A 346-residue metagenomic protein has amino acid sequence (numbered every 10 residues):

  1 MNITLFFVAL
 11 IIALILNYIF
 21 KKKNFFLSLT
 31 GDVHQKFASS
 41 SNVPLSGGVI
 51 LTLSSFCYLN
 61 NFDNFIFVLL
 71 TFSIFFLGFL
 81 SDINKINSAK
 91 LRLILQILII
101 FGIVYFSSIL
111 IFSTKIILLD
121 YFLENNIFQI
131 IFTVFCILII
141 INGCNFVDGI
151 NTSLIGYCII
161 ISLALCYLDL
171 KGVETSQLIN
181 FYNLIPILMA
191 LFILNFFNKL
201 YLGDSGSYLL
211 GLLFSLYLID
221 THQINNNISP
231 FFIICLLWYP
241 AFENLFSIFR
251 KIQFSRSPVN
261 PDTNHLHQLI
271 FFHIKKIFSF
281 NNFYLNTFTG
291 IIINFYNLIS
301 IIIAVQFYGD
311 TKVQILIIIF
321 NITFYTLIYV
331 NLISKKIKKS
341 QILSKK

Functional and structural regions predicted by a protein language model:
M1-A241: "…together with the soluble PPM/PP2C metallo-phosphatase catalytic core" -> "…together with the soluble PPM/PP2C
Y18-P44, K85, F246-F283: Cytosolic, membrane-interface loops and tails of multi-pass inner-membrane proteins
S54-L59, N286-Y308: Alpha-helical transmembrane segments and their membrane-interface junctions in multi-pass membrane proteins
F76-L80, K85, R92, G309-K346: Alpha-helical transmembrane segments and their immediate juxtamembrane interface regions
S88-R92, N125, G203, N281-I292 (+1 more regions): Membrane-interface starts of transmembrane alpha-helices
N195-F196, T221, F246, A304-D310: Transmembrane helix-loop junctions in multi-pass membrane proteins
N226-F231, I248, N260-P261, K312-I315: Extended hydrophobic-aromatic, low-complexity segments
F242-F254, I328-K336: Membrane-helix cytosolic exit motif
